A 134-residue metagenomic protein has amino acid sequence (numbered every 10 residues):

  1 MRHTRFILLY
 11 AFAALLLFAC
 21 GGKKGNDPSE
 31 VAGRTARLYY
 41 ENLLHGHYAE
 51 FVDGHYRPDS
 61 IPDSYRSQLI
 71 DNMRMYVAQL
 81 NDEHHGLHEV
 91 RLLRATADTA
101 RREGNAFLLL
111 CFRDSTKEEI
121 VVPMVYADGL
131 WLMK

Functional and structural regions predicted by a protein language model:
M1-C20: Sec-dependent bacterial lipoprotein signal peptides
F6-I7, L43-Y48: Short, compositionally biased low-complexity segments
A19-H45: Short, low-complexity N-terminal intrinsically disordered segments enriched in polar/charged residues
V31-L38, H47-E50, Q68, N72-M75: Extracytoplasmic/secreted proteins, especially bacterial periplasmic and envelope-associated proteins
G46-S60: Short, well-ordered alpha-helical segments enriched in acidic and aromatic residues
P62-S67: Short, charge-rich amphipathic alpha-helical segments embedded in non-transmembrane helical bundles/solenoids
I70-E118: Surface-exposed, charged secondary-structure patches
K117-K134: Short beta-strand edge/turn micro-motifs at domain boundaries
